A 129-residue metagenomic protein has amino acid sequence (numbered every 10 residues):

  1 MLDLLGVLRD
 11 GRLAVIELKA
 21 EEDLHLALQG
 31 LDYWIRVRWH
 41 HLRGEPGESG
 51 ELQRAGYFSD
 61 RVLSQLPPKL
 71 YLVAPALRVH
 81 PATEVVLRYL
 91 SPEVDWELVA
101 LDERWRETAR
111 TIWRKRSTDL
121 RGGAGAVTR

Functional and structural regions predicted by a protein language model:
M1-R129: Charged, terminal alpha-helix-loop-beta segments that serve as non-catalytic nucleic-acid engagement and/or assembly
